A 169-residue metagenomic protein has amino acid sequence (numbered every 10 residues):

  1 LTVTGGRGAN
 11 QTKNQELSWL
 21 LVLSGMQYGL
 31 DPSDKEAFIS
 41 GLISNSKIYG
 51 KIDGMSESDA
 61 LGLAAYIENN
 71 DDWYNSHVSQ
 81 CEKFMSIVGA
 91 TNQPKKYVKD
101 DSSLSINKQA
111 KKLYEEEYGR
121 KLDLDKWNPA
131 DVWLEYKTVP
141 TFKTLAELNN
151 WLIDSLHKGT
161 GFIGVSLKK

Functional and structural regions predicted by a protein language model:
L1-K169: Short, positively charged
